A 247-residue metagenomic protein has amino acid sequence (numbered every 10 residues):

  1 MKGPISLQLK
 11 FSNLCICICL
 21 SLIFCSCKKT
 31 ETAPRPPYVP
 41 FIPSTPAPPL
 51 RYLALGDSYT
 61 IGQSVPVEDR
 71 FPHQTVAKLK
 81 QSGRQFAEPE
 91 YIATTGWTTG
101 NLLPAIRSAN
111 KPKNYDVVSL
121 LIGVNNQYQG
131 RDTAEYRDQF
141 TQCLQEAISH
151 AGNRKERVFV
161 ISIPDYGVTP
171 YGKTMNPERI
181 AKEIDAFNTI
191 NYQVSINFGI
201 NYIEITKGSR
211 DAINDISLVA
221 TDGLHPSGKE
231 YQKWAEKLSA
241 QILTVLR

Functional and structural regions predicted by a protein language model:
M1-K2, S227: Extracellular low-complexity Ser/Thr/Asn/Gly-rich intrinsically disordered segments
K2-I16: Bacterial N-terminal signal peptides that target proteins for export
I23-S26: C-terminal motif of bacterial Sec signal peptides marking the signal peptidase cleavage site
E31-T95, A105-K113: Serine-esterase "nucleophile elbow" of acetyl-processing enzymes
N101: Active-site-proximal substrate-binding core of FAD-dependent oxidoreductases
P104-R247: Alpha-helical cap/lid subdomain in secreted, periplasmic, or secretory-pathway luminal O-acyl-processing enzymes
